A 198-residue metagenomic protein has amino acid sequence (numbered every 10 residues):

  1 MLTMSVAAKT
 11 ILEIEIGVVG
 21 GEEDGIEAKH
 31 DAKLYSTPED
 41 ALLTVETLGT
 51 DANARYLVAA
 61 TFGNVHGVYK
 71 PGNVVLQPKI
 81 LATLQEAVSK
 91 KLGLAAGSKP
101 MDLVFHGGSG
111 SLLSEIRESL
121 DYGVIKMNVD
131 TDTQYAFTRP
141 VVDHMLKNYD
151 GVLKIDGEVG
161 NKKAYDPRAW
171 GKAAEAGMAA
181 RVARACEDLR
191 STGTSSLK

Functional and structural regions predicted by a protein language model:
M1-K99, L113-E118, Y122: Alpha/beta enzyme core
I16-G17, G63, G107-G108, T131-Q134: Short, ordered loop/turn segments at secondary-structure junctions
E27-H30, V141-M145: Short low-complexity, flexible loop/linker segments enriched in glycine and/or proline with clustered acidic
H30-K33, K70-N73, F105-G108, D130 (+1 more regions): Glycine- and other small-residue-rich loops at beta-strand/loop junctions that grip anionic moieties
Y35-P38, V74-P78, L113, Y135 (+3 more regions): Electropositive phosphate-/nucleotide-binding environments in soluble metabolic enzymes
N64-H66, Y122-P140: Glycine-rich phosphate-binding active-site loops on the catalytic face of alpha/beta enzymes
K99-S111: Glycine-rich beta-to-alpha transition loops that act as phosphate-gripper elements at the mouths of alpha/beta enzyme
K147-K198: Extended, intrinsically disordered, low-complexity segments
